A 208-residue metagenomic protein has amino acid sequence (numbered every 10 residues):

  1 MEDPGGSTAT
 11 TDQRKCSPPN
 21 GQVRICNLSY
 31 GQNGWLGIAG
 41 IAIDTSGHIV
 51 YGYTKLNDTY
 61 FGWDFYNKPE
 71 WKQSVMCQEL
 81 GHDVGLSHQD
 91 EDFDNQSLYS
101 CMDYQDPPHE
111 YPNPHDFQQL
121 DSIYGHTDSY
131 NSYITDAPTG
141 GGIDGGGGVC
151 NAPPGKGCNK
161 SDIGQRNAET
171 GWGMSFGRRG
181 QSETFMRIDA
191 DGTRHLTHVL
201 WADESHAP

Functional and structural regions predicted by a protein language model:
M1-N95: Metzincin-family zinc-dependent endopeptidase catalytic domain
V50-F61, W71, S87-P208: Metalloprotease/metallohydrolase-associated module, dominated by Zn2+-dependent proteases
